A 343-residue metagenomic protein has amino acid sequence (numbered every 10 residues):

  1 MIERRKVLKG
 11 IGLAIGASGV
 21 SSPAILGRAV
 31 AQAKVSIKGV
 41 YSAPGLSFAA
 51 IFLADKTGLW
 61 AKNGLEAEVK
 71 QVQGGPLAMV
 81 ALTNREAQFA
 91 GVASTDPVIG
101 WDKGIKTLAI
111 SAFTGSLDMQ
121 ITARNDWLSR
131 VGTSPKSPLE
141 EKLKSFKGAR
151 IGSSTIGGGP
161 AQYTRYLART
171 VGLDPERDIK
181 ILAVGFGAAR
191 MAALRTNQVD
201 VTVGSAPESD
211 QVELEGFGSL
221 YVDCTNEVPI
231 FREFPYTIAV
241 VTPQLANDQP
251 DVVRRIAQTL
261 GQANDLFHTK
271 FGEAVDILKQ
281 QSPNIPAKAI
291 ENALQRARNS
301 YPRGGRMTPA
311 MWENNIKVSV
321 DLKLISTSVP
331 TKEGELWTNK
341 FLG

Functional and structural regions predicted by a protein language model:
M1-K6: Secretory targeting signals
L8-R28: N-terminal export signals
Q32-D174, L182-A183, D200-A206: Short, glycine-/small- and polar/acidic-enriched structural segments that line small-molecule recognition paths
K56, G75-A78, D96, P160-Y163 (+9 more regions): Stable alpha-helical elements in mature extracytoplasmic
K62, L128-K136, E227-R232, R298-T308: Short, solvent-exposed loop/beta-turn-alpha elements that line the ligand-binding surface or hinge of extracytoplasmic
A189-Q280: Pocket-lining segment of extracytoplasmic ligand-binding domains
N247-S326: Secondary-structure end/capping motifs
K317-G343: Conserved C-terminal helix/tail region of periplasmic/extracytoplasmic solute-binding proteins
